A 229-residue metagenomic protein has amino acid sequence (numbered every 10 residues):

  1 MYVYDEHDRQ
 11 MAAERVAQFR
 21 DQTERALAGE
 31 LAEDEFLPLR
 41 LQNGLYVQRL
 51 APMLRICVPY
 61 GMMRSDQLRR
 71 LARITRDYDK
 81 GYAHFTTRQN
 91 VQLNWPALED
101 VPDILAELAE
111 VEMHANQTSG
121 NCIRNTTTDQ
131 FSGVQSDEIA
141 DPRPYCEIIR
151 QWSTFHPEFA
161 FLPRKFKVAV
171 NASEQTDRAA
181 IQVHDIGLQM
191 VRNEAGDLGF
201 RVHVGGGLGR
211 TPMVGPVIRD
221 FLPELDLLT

Functional and structural regions predicted by a protein language model:
M1-L54, D66-R70, I74, Y78 (+3 more regions): Iron-sulfur (Fe-S) cluster-binding modules
E24-L31, A51-D197: Small-residue-enriched alpha-helical segments and adjacent helix-cap loops that form tight helix-helix packing
T118, H203-G205: Non-cysteine beta-strand/loop elements that form the S-adenosyl-L-methionine
G205-T211: Short connector loops/turns at beta-strand edges and beta->alpha or beta->beta junctions
